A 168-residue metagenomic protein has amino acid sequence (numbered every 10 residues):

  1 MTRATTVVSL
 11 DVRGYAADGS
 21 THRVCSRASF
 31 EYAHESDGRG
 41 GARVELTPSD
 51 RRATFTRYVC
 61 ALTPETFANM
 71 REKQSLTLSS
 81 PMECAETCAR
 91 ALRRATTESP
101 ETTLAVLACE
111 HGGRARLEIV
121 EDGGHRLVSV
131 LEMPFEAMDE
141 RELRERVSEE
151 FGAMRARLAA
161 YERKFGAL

Functional and structural regions predicted by a protein language model:
M1-S99: N-terminal, leucine/charged-rich tether regions that mediate assembly and partner docking in large macromolecular
G14, G19, G38-G41, G112-G113 (+3 more regions): Residue-identity detector for glycine
E45, T103-V106, A167: Acidic/proline-rich low-complexity IDRs
P48, R57, E121, Y161 (+1 more regions): Functionally constrained cores in energy, signaling, and assembly domains
R90-E145: Extended assembly-interface/linker segments at domain junctions
M138-L168: Intrinsically disordered, low-complexity acidic regions
